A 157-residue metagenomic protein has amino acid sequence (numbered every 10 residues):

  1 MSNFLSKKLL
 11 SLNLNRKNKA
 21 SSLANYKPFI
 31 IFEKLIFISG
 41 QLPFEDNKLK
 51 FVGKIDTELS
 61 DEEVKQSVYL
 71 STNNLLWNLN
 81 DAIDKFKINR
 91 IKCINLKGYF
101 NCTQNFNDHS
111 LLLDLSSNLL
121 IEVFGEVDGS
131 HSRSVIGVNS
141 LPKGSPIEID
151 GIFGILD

Functional and structural regions predicted by a protein language model:
M1-D157: Short, polar/acidic, helix-capping and beta-turn segments at strand->helix junctions that line the mouths
